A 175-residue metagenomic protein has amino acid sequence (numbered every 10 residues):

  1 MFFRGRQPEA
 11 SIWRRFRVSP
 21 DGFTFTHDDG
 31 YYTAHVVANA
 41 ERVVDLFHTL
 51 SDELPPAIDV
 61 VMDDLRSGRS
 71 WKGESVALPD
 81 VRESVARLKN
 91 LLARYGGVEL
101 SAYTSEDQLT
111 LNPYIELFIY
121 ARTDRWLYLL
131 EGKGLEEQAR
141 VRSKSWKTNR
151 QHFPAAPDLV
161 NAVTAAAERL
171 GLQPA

Functional and structural regions predicted by a protein language model:
M1-E116, Y120-A175: Structured alpha/beta or helical-core interaction and ligand-binding surfaces enriched in interleaved
